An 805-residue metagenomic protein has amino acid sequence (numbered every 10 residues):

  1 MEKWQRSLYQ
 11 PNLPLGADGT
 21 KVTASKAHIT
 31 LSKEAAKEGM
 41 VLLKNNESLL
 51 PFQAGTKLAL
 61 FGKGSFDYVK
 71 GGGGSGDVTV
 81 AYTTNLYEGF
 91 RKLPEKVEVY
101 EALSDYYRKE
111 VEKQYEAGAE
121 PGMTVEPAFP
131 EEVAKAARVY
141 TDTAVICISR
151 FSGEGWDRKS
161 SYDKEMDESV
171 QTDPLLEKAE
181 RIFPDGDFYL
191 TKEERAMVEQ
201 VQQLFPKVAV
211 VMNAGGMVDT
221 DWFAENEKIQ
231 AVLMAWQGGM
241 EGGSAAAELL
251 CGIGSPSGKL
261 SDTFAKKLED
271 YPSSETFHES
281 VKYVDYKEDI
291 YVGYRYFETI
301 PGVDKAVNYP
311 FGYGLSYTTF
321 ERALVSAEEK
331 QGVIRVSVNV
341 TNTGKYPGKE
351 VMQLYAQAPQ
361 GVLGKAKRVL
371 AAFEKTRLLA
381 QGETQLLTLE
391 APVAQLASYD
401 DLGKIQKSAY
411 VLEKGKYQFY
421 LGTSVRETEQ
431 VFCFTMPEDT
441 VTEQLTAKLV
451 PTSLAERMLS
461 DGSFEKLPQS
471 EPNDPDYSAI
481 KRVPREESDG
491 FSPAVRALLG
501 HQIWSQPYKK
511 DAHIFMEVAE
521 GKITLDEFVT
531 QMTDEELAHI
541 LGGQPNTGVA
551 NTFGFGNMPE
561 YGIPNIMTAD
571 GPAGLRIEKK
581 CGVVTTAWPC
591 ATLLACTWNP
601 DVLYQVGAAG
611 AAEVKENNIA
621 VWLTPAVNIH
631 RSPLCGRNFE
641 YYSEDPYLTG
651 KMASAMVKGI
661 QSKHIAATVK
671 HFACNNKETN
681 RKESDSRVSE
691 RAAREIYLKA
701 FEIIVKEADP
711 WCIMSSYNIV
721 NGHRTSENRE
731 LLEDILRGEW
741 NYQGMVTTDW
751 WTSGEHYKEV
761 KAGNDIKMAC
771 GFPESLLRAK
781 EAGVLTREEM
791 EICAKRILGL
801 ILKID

Functional and structural regions predicted by a protein language model:
M1-E427, A447-D805: Glycoside hydrolase catalytic-domain context in secreted enzymes
E427-A447: Short beta-strand elements
